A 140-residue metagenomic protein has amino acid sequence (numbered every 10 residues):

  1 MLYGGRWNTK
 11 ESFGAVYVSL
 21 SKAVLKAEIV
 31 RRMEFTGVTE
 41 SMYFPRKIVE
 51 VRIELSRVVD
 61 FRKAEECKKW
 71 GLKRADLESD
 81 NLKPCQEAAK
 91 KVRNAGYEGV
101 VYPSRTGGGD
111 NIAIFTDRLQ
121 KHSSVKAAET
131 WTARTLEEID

Functional and structural regions predicted by a protein language model:
M1-Y3, W7-T9, R32-D140: Active-site and NAD+-binding cores of ADP-ribose-processing enzymes
R6-T36: Extended catalytic/binding region for NAD+/ADP-ribose chemistry, centered on the ART fold
